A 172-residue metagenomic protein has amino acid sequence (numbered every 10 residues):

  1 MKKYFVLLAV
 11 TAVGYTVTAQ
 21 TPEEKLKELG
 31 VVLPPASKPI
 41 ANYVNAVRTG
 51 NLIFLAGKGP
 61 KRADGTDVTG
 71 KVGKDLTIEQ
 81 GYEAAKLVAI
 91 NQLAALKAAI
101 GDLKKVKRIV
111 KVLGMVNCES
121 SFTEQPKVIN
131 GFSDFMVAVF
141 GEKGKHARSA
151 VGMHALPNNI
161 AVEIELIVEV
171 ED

Functional and structural regions predicted by a protein language model:
M1-T21: Bacterial Sec-dependent N-terminal signal peptides
A19-D172: Short, polar/acidic, helix-capping and beta-turn segments at strand->helix junctions that line the mouths
